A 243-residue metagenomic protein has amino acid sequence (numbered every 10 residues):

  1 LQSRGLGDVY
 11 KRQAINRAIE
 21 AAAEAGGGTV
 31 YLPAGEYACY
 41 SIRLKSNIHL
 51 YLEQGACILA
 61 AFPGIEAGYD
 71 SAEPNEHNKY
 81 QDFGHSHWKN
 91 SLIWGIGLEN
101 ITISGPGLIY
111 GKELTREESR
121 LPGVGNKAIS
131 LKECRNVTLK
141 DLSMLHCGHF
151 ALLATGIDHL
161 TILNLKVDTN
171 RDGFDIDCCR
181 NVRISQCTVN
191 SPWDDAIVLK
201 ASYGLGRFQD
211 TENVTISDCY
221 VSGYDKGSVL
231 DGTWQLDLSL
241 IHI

Functional and structural regions predicted by a protein language model:
L1-L6, Y10, I241-H242: Single conserved hydrophobic/aromatic residue that forms the stacking wall/gate of nucleotide- or nucleobase-binding
S3, N47, G55: ATP/adenylate-binding site constellation spanning eukaryotic-like Ser/Thr protein kinases, ABC-transporter
G7-Y31: Acidic Gly/Asp/Thr-rich repetitive segments characteristic of extracellular carbohydrate-active and adhesion proteins
N16, E20-A22, Y37-Y51, L59-T102 (+4 more regions): Extracellular beta-strand-rich solenoid/capping regions of secreted or surface-exposed proteins that bind or remodel
L32-C39, G204: Conserved short loop/turn motifs at secondary-structure junctions
A38-S41, A61-P63, K112-R116, G148-A154 (+4 more regions): Short glycine/acidic-rich loop motifs that flank beta-strands on beta-rich extracellular proteins
Q54-G55, E99-L108, R135-H146, D158-R171 (+3 more regions): Right-handed parallel beta-helix
